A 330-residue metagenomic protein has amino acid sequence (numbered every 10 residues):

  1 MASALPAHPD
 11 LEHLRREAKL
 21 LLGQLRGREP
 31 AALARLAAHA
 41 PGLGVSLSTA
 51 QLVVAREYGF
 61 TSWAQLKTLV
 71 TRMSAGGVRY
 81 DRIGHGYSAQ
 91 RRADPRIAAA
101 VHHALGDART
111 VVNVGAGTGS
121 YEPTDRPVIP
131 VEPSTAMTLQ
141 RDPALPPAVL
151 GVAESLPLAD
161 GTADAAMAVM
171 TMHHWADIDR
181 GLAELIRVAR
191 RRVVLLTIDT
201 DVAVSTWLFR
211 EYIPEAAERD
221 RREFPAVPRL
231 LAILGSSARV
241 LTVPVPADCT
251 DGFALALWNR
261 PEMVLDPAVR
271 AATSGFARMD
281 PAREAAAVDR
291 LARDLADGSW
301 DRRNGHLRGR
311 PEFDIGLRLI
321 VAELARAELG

Functional and structural regions predicted by a protein language model:
M1-M73: Intrinsically disordered, low-complexity eukaryotic regions enriched in glycine, serine and charged residues
M73-V112, S120, T135-Q140: Conserved class I S-adenosyl-L-methionine
T110-L156, R180: Class I SAM-dependent methyltransferase SAM/SAH-binding core
M167: A conserved beta-strand element that flanks and buttresses the S-adenosyl-L-methionine
M170-H174, T197: Short catalytic micro-motifs in class I SAM-dependent methyltransferases
D179-V193: A short glycine-rich, Lys/Arg-flanked "PGG" loop and its adjoining helix->strand segment in the class I
R192-P228, D248-L255: Conserved class I S-adenosyl-L-methionine
R239-G330: Conserved Class I S-adenosyl-L-methionine
